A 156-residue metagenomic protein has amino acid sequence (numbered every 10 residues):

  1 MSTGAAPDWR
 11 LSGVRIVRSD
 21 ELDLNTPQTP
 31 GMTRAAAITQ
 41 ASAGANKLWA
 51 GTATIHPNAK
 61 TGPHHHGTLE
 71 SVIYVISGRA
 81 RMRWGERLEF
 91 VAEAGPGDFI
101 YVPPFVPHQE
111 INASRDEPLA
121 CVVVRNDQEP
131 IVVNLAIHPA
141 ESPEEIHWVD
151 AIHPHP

Functional and structural regions predicted by a protein language model:
M1-K47, G62, V132-P156: A short, N-terminal "cap"/entry segment at the start of jelly-roll beta-barrel domains of the cupin/DSBH fold
R34, G51-G67: Conserved short histidine dyad/triad with adjacent acidic residue
S42-A43, T68, R87, R115-D116: Short strand-connecting beta-turns/loops that link adjacent beta-strands
N46-L48, H65-H66, A94, A113-R115: Short glycine/proline-enriched turns and hinge-like loops at secondary-structure junctions
A53, V72, Y101, D116-N134: A short hydrophobic beta-strand segment most commonly corresponding to one strand of the jelly-roll/cupin
H56-N58, W84, A94-S114, V124-N126: Conserved metal-binding segment of the jelly-roll/cupin
K60, L69-P96, V106: A short beta-strand-loop-beta hairpin characteristic of the jelly-roll/cupin
E89, R115-E117, A136-P139: Short, glycine/charged-enriched secondary-structure capping and boundary segments
